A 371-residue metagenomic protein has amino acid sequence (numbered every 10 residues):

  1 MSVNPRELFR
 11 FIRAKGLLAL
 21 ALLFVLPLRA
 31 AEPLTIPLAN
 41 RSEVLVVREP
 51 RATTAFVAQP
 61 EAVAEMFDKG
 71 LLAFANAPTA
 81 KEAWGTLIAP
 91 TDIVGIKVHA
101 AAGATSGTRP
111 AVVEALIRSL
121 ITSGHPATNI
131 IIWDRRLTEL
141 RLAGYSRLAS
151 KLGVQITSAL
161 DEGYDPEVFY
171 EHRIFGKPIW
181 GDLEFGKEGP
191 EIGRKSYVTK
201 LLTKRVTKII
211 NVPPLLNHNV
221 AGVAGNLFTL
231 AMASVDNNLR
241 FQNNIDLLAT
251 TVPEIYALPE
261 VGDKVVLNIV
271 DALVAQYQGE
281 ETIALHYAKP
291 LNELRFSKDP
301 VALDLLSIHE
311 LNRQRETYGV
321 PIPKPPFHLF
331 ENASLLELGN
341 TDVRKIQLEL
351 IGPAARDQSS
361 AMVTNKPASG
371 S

Functional and structural regions predicted by a protein language model:
M1-I12: N-terminal secretory signal peptides that target proteins for export/translocation
P5, G16, K366-P367: N-terminal cationic leader/targeting segments used for protein routing and processing
K15-P27: Bacterial N-terminal signal peptides
E32-P90, G103, G107-E114, I121-S371: Extended, low-polarity segments enriched in aliphatic/aromatic residues
